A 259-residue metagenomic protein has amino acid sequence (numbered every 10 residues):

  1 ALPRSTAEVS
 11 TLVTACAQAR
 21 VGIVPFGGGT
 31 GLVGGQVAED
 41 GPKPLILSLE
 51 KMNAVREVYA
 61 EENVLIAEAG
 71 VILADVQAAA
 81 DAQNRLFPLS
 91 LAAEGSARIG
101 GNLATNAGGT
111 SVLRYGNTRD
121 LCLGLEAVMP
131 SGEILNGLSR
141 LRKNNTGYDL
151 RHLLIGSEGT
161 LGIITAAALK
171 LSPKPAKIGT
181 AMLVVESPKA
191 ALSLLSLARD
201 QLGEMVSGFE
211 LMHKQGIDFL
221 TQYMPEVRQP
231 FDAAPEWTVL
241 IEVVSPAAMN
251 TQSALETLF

Functional and structural regions predicted by a protein language model:
A1-F259: Noncatalytic alpha-helical scaffold of FAD-dependent oxidoreductases
